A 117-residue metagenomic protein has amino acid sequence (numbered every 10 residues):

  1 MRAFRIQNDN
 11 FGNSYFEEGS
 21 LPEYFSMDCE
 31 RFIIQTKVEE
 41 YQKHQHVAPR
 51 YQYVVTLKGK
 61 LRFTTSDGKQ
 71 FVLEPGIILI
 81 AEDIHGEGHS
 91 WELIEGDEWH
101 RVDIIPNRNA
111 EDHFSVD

Functional and structural regions predicted by a protein language model:
M1-T36: A short, N-terminal "cap"/entry segment at the start of jelly-roll beta-barrel domains of the cupin/DSBH fold
E17, Q42-A48, T64-T65, F71-V72 (+1 more regions): Short histidine-centered beta-strand/loop micro-motifs that create catalytic or ligand/metal-coordination sites
L21-E23, S66-H85: Short acidic-glycine-tyrosine-enriched beta hairpin
S26, E87-L93: Short, Lys/Arg- and Gly-enriched loop/turn segments at beta-strand edges
E30-A48, E82-G86, F114: Conserved short histidine dyad/triad with adjacent acidic residue
Q42-K43, G59-T64, I78, N109: Short beta-strand segments in beta-sandwich/barrel cores
H46-F63, I105: Short, conserved beta-strand element in jelly-roll/cupin
I80-A81, I94-D112: A short hydrophobic beta-strand segment most commonly corresponding to one strand of the jelly-roll/cupin
